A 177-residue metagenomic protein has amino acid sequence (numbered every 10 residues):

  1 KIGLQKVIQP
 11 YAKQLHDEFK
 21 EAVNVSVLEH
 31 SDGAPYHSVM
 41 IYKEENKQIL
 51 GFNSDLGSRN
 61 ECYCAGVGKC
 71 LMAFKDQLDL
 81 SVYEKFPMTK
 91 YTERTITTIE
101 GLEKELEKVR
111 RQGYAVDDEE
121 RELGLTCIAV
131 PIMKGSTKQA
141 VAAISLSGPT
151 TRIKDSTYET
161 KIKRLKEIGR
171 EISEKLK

Functional and structural regions predicted by a protein language model:
K1-E84: Amphipathic alpha-helical effector-binding/dimerization core of metabolite-sensing transcriptional regulators
K1-I2, K13, K163, R170-K175: N-terminal helix-turn-helix
E18-F19, F86, E105, Q112: Structured helix-beta-strand junction loops
G68, M72, D76, K166-S173 (+1 more regions): Short amphipathic alpha-helical signal-transduction/dimerization elements
E84-K85, S145: Short acidic (Asp/Glu) and glycine-rich catalytic loops that position anionic groups and cofactors
Y91: Conserved acidic, metal-coordinating active-site core of Asp-based, Mg2+-dependent phosphoryl-transfer enzymes
T95-R170: Extended hydrophobic
